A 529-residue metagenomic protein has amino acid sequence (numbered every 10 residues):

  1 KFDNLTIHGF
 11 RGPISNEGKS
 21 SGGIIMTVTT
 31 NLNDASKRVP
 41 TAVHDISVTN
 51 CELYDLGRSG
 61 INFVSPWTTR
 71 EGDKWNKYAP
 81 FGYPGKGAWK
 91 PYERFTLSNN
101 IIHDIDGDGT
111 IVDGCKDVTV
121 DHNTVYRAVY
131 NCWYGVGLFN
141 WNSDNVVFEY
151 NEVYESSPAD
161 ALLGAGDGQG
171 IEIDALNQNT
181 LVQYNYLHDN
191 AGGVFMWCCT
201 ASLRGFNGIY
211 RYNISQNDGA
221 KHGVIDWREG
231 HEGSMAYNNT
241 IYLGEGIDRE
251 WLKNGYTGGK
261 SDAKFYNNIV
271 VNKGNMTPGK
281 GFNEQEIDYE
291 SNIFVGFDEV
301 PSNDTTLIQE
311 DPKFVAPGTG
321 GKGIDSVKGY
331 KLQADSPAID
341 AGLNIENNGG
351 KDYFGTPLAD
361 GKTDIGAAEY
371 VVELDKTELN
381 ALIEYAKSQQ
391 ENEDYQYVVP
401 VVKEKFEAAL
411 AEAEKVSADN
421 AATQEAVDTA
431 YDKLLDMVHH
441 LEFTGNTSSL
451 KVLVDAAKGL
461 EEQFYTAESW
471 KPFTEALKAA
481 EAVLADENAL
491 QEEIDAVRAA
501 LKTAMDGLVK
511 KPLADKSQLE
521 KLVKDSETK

Functional and structural regions predicted by a protein language model:
K1-F2, K19-S21, R38, V43 (+24 more regions): Parallel beta-helix/beta-solenoid
K1-N4, G9: Extracellular beta-helix/beta-solenoid repeat scaffolds
H8-N16, L56-G57, S156: Glycine-centered low-complexity coil/loop motifs and glycine-rich tracts, especially the flexible linkers
N16-V39, L56-Y92, D104-V112, N131-N140 (+5 more regions): Extracellular beta-strand/beta-solenoid scaffold signature
Y184-L187, M196, T200-G329: Predominantly extracellular beta-rich ligand-binding scaffolds that present long acidic/polar faces for carbohydrate
T305-V372: C-terminal accessory segments
E373-K529: Beta-rich interaction/scaffold domains
